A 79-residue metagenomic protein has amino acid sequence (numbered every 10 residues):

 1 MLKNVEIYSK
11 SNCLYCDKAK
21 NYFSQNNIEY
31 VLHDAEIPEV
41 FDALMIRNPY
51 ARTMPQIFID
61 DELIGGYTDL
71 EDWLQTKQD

Functional and structural regions predicted by a protein language model:
M1-I28: Local sequence-structure signature of Cys/Sec-based thiol-disulfide redox active-site neighborhoods
L14, E39, G65: Short alpha-helical
D17, D42, D72: Alpha-helical elements of the RecA-like P-loop NTPase motor core of helicases
N21-F23, R47, E71-W73: Short, glycine/charged-enriched secondary-structure capping and boundary segments
V31: Conserved beta-strand positions in the Rossmann-like core of class I SAM-dependent methyltransferases
D34-Y50: Thioredoxin-like thiol-disulfide oxidoreductase module
N48-I57, Y67-T68: Structural micro-motif
I59-D79: Non-catalytic, surface beta->alpha helical segment in thiol-disulfide oxidoreductase systems
